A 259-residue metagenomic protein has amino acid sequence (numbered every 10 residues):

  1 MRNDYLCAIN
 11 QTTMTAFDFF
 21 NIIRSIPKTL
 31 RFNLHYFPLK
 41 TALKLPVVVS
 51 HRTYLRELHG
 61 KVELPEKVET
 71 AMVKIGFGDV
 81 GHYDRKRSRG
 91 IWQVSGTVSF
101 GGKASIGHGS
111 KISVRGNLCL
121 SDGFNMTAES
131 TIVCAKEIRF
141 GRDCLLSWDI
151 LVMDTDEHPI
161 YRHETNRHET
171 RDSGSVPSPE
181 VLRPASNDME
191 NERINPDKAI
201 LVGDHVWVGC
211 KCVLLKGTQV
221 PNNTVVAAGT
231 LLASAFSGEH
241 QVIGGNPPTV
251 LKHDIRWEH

Functional and structural regions predicted by a protein language model:
R2-M153, P159, E169-L182, S186-N187 (+6 more regions): Domain-scale signature associated with acetyltransferase and cell-envelope carbohydrate enzymes
V225: Cys/His-clustered metal-coordination modules, chiefly Zn-binding fingers
L232-A233: Short hydrophobic beta-strand element within catalytic cores of glycosyltransferases and related nucleotide-activated
